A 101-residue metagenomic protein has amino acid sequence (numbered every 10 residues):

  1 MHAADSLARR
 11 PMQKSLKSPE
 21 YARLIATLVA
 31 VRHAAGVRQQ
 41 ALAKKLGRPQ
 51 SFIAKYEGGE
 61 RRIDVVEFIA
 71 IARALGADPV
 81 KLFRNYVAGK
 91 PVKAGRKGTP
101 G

Functional and structural regions predicted by a protein language model:
M1-Q13, P19, R73, K81-G101: Short, charged recognition helix plus adjacent turn of helix-turn-helix-like nucleic-acid-binding domains
A22, H33-A34, R62: Short amphipathic helical patch at the helix-1/turn junction of helix-turn-helix
A26-K45, A70, R96-K97: Short basic helix-loop element that most often maps to the first helix and adjoining turn of HTH DNA-binding modules
R38, P49-F52, D64, D78: Short coil turns linking two alpha-helices in DNA-binding domains
P49, E60, Y86-K90: The DNA-recognition helices of helix-turn-helix-type DNA-binding domains
E60-A72: Short, basic-rich loop-to-helix N-cap that marks the start of a DNA-contacting helix
